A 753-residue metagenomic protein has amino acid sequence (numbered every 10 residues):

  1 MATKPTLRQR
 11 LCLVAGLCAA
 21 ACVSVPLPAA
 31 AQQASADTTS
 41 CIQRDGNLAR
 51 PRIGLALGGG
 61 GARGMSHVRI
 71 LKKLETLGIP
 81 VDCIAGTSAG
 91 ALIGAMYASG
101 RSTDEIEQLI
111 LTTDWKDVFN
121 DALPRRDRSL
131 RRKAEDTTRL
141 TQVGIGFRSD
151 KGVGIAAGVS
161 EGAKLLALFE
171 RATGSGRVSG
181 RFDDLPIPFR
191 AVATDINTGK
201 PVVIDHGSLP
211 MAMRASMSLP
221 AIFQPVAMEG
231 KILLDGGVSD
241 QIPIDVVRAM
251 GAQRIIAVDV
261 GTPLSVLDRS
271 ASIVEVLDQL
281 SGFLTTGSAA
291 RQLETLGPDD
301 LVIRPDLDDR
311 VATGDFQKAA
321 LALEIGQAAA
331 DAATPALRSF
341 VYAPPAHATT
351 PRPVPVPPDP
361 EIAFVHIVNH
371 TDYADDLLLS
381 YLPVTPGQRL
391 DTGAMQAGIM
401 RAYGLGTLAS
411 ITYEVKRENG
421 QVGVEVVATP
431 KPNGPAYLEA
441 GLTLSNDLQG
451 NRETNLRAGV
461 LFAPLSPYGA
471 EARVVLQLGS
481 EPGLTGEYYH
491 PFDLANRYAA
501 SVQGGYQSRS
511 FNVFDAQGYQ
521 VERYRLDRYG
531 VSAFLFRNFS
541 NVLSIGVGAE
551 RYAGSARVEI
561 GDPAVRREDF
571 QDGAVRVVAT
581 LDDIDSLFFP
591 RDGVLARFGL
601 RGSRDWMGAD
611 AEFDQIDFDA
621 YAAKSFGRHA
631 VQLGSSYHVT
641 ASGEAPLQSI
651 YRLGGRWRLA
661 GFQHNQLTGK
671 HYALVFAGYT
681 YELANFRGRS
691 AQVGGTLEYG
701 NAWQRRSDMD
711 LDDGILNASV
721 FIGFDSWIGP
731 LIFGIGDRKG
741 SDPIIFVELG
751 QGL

Functional and structural regions predicted by a protein language model:
A2, L11, A29-A85, A95-M400 (+3 more regions): Patatin-like phospholipase
A20-A29: C-terminal segment of classical bacterial N-terminal signal peptides
G86, G90: Gly/Ala-rich beta-loop-alpha elbow adjacent to hydrolase catalytic centers
S102, L111, T194-N197, G207-L209 (+18 more regions): Solvent-exposed coil/turn segments that connect beta secondary-structure elements in extracytoplasmic/periplasmic
N197, T371, R417-N419, K624-R628 (+2 more regions): A generic beta-sheet turn/junction motif
S265-L267, R338-P355, R551-Y552, G593-A596 (+2 more regions): Acidic/histidine-enriched alpha-helical segments
G393, G398, S410-R576, Y651-W657 (+2 more regions): Gram-negative/organellar outer-membrane beta-barrel architecture
S410, G423-E425, P435-D447, V474 (+6 more regions): C-terminal outer-membrane beta-barrel translocator/porin domains of Gram-negative envelope proteins and their
